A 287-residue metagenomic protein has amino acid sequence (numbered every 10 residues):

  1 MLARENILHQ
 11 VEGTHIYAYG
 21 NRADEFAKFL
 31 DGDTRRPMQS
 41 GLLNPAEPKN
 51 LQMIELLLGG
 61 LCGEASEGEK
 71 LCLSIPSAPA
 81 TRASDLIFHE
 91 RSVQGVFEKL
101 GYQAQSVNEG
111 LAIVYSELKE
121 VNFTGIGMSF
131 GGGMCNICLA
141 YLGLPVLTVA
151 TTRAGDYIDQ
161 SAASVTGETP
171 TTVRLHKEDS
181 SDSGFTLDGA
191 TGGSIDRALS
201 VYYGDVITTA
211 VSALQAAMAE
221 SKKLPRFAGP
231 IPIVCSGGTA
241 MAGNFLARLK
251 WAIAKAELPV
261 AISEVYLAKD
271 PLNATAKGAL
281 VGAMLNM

Functional and structural regions predicted by a protein language model:
M1-G127, L142-T151, G155, Q160-V173 (+3 more regions): Nucleotide/phosphate-binding catalytic cleft detector across ATP-hydrolyzing and phosphate-transferring enzymes
F130-G132: A generic beta-sheet turn/junction motif
C135-L139: Short beta-strand scaffold segments in enzyme catalytic cores
